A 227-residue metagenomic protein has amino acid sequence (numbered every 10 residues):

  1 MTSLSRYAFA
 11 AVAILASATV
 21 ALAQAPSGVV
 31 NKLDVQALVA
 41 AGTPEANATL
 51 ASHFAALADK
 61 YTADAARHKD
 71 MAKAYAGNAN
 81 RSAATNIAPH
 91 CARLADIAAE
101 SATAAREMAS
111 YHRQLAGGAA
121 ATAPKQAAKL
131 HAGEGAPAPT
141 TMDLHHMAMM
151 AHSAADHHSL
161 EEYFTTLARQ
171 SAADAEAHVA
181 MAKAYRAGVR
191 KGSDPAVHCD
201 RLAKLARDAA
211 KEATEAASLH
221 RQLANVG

Functional and structural regions predicted by a protein language model:
M1-R6: Positively charged n-region of N-terminal signal peptides that target proteins for export
F9-A18: Bacterial N-terminal signal peptides
L22-G227: Long, charged/polar, soluble alpha-helical segments
